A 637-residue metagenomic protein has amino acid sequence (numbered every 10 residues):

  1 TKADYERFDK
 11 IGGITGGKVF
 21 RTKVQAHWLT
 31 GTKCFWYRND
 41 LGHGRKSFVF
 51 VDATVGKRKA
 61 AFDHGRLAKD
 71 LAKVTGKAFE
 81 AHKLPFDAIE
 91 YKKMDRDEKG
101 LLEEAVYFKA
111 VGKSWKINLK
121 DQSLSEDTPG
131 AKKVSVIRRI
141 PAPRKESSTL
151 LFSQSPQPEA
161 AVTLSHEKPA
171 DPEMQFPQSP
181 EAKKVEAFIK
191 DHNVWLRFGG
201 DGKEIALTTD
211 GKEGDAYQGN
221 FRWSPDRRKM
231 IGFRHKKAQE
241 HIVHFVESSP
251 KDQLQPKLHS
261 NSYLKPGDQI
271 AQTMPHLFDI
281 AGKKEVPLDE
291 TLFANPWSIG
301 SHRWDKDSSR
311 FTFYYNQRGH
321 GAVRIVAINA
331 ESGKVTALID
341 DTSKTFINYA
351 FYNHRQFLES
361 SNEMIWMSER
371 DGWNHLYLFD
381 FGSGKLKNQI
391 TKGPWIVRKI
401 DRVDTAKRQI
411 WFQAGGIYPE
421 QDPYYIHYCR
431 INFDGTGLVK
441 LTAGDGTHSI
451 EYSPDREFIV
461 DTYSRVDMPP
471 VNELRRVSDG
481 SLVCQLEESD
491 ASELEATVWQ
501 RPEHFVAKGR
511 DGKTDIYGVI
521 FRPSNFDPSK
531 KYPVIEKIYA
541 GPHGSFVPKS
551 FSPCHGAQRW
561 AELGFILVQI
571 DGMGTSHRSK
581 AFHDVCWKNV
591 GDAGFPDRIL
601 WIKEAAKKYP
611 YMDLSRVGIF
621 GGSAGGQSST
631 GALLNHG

Functional and structural regions predicted by a protein language model:
T1-P470, L474-R476, S492, A496: Beta-propeller folds
A26, T32-C34, H241-I242, G300-S301 (+5 more regions): Serine-hydrolase catalytic core recognition
